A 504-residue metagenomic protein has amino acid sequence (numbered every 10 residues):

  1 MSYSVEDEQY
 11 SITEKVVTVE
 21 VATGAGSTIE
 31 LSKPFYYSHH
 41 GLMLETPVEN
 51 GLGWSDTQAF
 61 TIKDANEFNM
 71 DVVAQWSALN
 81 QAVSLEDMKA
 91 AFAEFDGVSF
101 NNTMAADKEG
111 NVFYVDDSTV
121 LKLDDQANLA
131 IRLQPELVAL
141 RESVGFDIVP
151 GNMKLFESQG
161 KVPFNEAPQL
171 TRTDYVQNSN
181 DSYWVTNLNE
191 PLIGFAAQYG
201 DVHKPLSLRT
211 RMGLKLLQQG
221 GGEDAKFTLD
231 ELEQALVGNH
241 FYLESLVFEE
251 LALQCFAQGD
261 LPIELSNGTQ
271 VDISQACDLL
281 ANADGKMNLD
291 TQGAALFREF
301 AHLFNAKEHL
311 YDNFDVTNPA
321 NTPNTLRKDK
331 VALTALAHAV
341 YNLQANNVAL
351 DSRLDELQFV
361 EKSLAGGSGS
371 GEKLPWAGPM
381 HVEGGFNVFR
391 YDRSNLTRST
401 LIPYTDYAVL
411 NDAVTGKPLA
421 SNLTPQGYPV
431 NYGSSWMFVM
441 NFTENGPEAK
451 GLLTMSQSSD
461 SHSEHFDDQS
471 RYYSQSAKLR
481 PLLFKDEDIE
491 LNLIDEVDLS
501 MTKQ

Functional and structural regions predicted by a protein language model:
M1-E250, A257, S266-Q504: C-terminal/peripheral segments of proteins
